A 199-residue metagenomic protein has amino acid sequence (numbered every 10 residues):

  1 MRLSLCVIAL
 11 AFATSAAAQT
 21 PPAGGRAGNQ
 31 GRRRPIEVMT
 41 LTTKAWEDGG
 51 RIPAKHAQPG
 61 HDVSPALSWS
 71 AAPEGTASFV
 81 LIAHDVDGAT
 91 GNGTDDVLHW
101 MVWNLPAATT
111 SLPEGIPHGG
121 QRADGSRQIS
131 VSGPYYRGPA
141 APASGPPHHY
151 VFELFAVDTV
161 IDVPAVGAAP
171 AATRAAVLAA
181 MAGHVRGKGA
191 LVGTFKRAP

Functional and structural regions predicted by a protein language model:
S4-S15: Bacterial N-terminal signal peptides
A18-P199: N-terminus-centered regions that define maturation/targeting leaders and the start of the first functional domain
